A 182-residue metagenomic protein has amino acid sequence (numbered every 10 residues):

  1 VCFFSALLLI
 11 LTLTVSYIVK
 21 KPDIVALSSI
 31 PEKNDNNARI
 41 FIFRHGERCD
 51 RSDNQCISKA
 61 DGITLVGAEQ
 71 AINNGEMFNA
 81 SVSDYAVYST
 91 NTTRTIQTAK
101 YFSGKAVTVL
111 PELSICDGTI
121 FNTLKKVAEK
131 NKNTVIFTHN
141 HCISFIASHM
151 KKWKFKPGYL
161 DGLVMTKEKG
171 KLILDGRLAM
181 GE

Functional and structural regions predicted by a protein language model:
S5, I10-E112, C116-T119, I143-S144 (+1 more regions): Active-site-proximal alpha-helix that buttresses catalytic centers in soluble enzyme cores
A38-I40, K130-T138: Generic beta-sheet signal
A80-V82, A128-K132: Glycine-rich phosphate-binding loop signature in dinucleotide/nucleotide-binding domains
F121-V127: Short, surface-exposed amphipathic charged segments that create phosphate/polyanion-binding patches used for binding
